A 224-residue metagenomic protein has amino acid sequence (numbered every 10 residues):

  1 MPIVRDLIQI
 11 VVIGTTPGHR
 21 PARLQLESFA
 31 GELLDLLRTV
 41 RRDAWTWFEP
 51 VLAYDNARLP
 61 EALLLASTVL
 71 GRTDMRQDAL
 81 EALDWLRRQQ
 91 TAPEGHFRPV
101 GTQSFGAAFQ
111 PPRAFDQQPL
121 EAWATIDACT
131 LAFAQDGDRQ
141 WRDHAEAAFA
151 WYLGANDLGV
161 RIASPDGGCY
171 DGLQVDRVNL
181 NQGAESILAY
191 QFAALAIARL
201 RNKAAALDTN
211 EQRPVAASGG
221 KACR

Functional and structural regions predicted by a protein language model:
M1-R224: Glycan-recognition and catalytic cores of secretory/periplasmic carbohydrate-active enzymes
